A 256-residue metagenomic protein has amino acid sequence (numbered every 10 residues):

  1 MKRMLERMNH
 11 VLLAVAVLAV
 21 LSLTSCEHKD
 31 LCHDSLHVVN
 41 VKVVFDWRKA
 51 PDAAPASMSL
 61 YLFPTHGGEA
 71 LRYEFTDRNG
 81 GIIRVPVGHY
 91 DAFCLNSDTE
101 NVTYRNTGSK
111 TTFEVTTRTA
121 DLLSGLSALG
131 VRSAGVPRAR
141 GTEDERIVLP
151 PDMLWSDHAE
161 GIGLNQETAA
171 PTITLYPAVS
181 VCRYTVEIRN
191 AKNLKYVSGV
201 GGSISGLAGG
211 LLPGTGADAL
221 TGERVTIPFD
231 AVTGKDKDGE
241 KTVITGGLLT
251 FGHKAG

Functional and structural regions predicted by a protein language model:
M1-L13: Bacterial N-terminal signal peptides that target proteins for export
S22-S25: C-terminal motif of bacterial Sec signal peptides marking the signal peptidase cleavage site
E27-K29: Extended, compositionally biased interaction tracts of eukaryotic scaffold proteins
L31-K49, Y176-R189: A short, Gly/Thr-enriched small/hydrophobic beta-strand-prone motif that recurs across taxa
D46, A53-A56: Short proline/glycine-enriched turn/loop motifs at strand-loop junctions of beta-rich domains
M58-T107, V115, V197-G256: Tryptophan-paired
L71-A178: Short, low-hydrophobicity acidic/polar segments
V131-G246: Acidic, serine/threonine- and glycine-rich low-complexity intrinsically disordered segments that serve as flexible
